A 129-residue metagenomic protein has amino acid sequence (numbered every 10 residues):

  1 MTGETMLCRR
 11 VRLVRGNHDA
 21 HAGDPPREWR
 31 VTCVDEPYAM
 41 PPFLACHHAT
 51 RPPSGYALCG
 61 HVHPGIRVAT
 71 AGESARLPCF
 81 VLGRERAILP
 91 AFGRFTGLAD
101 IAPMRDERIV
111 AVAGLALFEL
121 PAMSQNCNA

Functional and structural regions predicted by a protein language model:
M1-A129: Extended recognition/assembly regions associated with phosphoester-bond processing machinery
